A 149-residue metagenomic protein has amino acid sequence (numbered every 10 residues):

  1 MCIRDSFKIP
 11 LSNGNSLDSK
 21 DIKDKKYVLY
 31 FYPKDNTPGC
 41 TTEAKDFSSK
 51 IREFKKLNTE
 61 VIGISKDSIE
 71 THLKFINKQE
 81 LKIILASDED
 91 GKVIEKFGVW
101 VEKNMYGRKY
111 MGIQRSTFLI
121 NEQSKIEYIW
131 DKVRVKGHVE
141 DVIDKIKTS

Functional and structural regions predicted by a protein language model:
R4-S149: Chalcogenol-based redox active-site neighborhoods
